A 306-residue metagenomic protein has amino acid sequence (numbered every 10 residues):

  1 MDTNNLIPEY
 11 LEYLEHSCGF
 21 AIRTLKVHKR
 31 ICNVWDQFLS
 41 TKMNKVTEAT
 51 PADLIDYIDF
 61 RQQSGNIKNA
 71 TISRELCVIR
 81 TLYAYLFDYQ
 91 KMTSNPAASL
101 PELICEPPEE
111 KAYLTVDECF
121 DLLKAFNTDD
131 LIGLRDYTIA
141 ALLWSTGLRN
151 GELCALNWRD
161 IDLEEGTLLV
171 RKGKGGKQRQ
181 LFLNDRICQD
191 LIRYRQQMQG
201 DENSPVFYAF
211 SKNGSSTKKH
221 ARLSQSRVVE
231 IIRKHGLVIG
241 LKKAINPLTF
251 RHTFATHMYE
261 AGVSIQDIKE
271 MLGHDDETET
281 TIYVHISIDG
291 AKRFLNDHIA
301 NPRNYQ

Functional and structural regions predicted by a protein language model:
M1-Q306: Conserved catalytic core of the tyrosine transesterase superfamily
